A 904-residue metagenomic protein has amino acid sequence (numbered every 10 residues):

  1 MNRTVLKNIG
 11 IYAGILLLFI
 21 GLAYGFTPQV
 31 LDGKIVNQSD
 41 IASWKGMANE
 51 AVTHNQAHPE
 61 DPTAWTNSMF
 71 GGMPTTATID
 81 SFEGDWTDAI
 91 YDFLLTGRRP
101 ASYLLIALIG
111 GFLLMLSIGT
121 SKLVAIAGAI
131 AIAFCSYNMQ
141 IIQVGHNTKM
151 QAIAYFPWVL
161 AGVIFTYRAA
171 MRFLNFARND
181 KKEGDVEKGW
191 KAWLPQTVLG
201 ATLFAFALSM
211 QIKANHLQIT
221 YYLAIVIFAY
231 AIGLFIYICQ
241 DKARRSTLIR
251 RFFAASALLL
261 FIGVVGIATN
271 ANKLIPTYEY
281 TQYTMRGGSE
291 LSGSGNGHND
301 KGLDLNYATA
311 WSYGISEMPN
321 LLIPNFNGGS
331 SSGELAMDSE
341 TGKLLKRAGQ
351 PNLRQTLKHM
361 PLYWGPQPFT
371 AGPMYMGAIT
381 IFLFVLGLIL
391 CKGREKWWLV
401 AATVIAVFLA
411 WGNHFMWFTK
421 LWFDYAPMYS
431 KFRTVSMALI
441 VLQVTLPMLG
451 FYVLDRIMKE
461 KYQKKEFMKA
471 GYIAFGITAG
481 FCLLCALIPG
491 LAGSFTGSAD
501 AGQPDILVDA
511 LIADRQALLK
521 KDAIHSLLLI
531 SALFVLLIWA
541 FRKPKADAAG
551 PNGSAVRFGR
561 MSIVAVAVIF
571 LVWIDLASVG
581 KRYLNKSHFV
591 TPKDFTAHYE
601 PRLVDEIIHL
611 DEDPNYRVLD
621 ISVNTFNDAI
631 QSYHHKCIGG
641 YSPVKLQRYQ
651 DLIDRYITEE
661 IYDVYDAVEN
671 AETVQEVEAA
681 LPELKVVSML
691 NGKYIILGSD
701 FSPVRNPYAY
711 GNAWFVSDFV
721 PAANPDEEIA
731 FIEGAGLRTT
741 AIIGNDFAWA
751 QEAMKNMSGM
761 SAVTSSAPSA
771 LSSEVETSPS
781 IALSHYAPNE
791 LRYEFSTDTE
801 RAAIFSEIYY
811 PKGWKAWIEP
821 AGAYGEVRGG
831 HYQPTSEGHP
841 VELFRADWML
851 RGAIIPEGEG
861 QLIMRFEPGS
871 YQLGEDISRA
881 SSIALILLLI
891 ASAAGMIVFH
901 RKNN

Functional and structural regions predicted by a protein language model:
I11-N49, I262-I275, I405-F408, V572-V579: Transmembrane signal-anchor helices characteristic of membrane glycosylation enzymes that use polyprenol
F19-G110, L114, I130-I142, H146-A154 (+5 more regions): Membrane-interface coil-to-helix junctions
N55, P59-T75, D80-S81, G314 (+9 more regions): Extracytoplasmic/lumenal acceptor-recognition loop(s) of multi-pass membrane glycoenzymes
S102-G119, T380-L383, L449, V535: Transmembrane-helix motifs of polytopic, lipid-linked glycan transferases
M115-F134, K191, V198: Transmembrane-helix signature of polytopic, membrane-embedded enzymes that assemble or transfer cell-envelope glycans
I130, V144-Y155, Y167-A170, T197-S209 (+3 more regions): Contiguous transmembrane helix-bundle modules in multi-pass membrane proteins
R178-W193, R245-S246, A549-R560, A767 (+2 more regions): A cross-taxon signal for low-complexity, glycine/charged-rich
F382, L681, K693, I743-N904: Active-site-proximal, structured, solvent-exposed surfaces of multi-pass membrane proteins that position macromolecular
